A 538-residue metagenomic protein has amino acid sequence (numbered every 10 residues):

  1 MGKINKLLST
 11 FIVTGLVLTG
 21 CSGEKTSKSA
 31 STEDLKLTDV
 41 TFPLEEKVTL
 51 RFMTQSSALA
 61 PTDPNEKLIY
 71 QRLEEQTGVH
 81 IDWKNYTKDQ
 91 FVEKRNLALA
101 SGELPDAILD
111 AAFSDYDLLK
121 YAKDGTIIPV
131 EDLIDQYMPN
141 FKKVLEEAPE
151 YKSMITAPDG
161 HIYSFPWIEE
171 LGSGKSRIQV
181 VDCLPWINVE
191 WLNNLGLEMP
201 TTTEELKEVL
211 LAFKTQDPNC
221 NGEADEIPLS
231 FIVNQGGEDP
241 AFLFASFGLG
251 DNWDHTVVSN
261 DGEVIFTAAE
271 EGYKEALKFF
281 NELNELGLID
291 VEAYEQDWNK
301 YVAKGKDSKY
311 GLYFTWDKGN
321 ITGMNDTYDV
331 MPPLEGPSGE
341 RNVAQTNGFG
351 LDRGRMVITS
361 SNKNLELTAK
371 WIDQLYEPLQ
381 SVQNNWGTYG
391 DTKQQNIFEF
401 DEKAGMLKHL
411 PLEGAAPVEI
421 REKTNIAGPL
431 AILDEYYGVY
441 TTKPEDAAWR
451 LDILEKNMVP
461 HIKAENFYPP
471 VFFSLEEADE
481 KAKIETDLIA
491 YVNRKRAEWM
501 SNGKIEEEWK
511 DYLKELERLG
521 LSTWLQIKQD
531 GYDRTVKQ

Functional and structural regions predicted by a protein language model:
M1-L8: Bacterial N-terminal signal peptides that target proteins for export
S9, C21-E205, E238-F242, W253-T256 (+4 more regions): Conserved N-terminal structural module of periplasmic/extracytoplasmic solute-binding proteins
E46-L50, T77-I81, G102-D106, G125-I128 (+6 more regions): Loop/turn elements at helix/coil->beta-strand transitions in domains of secreted/extracellular proteins
Y70, L104, S153, P158 (+5 more regions): Conserved luminal/periplasmic juxtamembrane motif of membrane-embedded glycan-processing enzymes
L119, I232-V258, K278-E435: Extracytoplasmic/periplasmic substrate-binding proteins
E131, H161-E238, V258-K304, I358-D391 (+1 more regions): Helix-loop-helix "hinge/cap" segment bordering the ligand-binding cleft or interdomain interface
P378-E498, G503: Conserved small-residue motifs centered on glycine
